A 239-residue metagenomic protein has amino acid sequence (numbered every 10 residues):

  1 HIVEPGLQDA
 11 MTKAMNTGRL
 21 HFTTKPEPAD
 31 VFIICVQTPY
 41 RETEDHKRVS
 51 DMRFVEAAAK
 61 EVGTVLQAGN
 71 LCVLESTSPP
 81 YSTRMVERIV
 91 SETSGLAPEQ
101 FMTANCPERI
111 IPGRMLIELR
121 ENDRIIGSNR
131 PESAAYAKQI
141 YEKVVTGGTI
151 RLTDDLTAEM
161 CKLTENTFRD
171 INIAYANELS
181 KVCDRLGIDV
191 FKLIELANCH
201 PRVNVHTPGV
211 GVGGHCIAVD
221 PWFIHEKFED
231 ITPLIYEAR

Functional and structural regions predicted by a protein language model:
H1-R239: Structural/interface elements that position substrates and couple domains in central-metabolism enzymes
